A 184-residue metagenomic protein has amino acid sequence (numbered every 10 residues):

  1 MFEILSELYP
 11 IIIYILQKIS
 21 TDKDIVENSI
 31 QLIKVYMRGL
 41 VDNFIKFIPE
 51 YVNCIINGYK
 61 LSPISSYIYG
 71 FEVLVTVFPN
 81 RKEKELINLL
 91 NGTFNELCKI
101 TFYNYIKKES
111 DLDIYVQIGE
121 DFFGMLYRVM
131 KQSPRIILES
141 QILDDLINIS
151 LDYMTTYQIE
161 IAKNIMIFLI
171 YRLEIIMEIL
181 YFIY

Functional and structural regions predicted by a protein language model:
M1-Y184: Karyopherin-beta/Importin-beta family HEAT-repeat alpha-solenoid scaffold
